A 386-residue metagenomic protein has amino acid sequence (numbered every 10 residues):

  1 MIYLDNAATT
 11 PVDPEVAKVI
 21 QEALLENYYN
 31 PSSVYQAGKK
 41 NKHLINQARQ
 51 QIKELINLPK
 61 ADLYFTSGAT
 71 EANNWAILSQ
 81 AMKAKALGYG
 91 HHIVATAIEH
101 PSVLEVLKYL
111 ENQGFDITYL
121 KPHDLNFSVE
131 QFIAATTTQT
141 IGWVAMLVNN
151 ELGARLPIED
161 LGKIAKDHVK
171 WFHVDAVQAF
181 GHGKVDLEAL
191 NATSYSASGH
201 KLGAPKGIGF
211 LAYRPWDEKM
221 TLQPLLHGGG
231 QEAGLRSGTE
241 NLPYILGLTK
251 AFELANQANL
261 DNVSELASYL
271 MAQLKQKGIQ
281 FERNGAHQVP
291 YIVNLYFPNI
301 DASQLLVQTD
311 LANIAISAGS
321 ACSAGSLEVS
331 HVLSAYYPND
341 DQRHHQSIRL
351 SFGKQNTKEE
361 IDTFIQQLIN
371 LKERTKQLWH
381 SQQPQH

Functional and structural regions predicted by a protein language model:
M1-H386: Pyridoxal 5′-phosphate
